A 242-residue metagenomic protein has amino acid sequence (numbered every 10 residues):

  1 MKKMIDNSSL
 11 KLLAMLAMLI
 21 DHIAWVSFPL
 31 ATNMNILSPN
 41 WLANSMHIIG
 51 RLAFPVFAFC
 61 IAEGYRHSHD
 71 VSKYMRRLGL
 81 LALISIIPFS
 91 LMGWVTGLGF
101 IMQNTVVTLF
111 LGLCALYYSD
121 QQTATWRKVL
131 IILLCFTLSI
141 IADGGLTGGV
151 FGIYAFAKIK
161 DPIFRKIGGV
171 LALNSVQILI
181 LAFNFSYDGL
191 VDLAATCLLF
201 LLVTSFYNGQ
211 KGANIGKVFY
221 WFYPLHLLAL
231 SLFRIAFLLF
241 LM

Functional and structural regions predicted by a protein language model:
M1-M242: Alpha-helical transmembrane segments and their immediate juxtamembrane cytosolic regions
